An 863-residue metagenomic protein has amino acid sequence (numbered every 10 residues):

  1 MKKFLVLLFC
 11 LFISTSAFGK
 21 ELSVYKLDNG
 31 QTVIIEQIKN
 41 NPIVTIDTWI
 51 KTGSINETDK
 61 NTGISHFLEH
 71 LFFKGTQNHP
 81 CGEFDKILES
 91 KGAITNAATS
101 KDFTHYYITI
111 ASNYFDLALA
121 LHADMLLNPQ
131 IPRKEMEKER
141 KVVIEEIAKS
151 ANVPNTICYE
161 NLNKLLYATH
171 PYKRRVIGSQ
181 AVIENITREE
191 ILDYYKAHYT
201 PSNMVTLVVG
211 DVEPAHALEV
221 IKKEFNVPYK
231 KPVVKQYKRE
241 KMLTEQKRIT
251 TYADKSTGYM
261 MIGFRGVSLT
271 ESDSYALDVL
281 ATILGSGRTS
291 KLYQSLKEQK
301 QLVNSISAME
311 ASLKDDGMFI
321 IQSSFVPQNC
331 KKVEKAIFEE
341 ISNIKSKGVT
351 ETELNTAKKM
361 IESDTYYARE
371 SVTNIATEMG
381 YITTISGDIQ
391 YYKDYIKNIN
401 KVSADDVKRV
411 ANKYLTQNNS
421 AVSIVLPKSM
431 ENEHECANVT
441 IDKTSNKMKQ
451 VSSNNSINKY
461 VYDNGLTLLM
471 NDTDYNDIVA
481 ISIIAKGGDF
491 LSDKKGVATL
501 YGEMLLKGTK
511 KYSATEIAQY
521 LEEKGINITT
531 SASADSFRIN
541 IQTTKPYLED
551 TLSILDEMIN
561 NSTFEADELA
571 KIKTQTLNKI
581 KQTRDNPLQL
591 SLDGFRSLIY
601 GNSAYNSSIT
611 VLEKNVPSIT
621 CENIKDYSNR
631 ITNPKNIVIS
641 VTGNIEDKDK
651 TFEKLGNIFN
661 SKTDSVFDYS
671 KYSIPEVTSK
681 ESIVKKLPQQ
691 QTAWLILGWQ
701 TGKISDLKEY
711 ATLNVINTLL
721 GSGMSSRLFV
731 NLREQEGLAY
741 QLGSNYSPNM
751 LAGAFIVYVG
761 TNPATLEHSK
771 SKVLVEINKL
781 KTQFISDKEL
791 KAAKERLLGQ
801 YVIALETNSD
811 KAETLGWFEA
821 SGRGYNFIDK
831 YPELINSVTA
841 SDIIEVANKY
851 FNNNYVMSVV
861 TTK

Functional and structural regions predicted by a protein language model:
F4-I13: Sec-dependent N-terminal signal peptides
T15-G19: Sec/Tat signal peptide C-region and signal peptidase I cleavage site
K20-D47, N458-Y475: Mature N-terminal segment immediately following signal peptide/propeptide cleavage in secreted/periplasmic
K20-V24, K164-M204, V234-K241, S268 (+10 more regions): Histidine-acidic residue clusters that define the catalytic metal-binding segment of zinc metallopeptidase domains
E36, N41-E57, G63-F67, C81-L126 (+15 more regions): M16 family metallopeptidases and their MPP-like homologs
V176, P201, V205-S268, L426-S452 (+7 more regions): An aromatic/glycine/proline-enriched structural segment found at the starts of mature extracellular/organellar domains
V233-K291, Q322, Q450-N454, N458-D489 (+3 more regions): His/Glu-based metal-binding/catalytic segments typifying zinc-dependent metallopeptidases
